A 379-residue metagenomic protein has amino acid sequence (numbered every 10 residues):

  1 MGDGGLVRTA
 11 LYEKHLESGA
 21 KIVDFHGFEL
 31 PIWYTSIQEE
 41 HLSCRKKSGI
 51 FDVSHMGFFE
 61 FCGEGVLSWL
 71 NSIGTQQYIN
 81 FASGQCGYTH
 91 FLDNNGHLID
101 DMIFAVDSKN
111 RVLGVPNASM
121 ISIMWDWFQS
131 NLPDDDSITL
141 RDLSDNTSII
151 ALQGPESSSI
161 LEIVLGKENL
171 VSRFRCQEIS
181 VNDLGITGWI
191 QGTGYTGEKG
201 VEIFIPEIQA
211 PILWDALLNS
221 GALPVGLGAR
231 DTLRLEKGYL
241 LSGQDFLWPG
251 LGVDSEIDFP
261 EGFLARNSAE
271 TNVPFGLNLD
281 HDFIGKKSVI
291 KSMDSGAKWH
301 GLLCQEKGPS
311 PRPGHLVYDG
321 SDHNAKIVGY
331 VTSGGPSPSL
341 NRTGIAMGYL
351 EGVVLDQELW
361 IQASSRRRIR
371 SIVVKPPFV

Functional and structural regions predicted by a protein language model:
M1-D24, I32, S108-V379: Conserved, structured C-terminal
M1-L92, H97, G228: Acidic, proline/glycine-enriched N-terminal capping motif
E40-C44, N95-L98, M102, L184-Q191: Membrane-targeting and insertion segments and their boundary/processing signals
Q76-D134: Well-ordered mid-protein domain cores that form the structural environment of catalytic cofactors
